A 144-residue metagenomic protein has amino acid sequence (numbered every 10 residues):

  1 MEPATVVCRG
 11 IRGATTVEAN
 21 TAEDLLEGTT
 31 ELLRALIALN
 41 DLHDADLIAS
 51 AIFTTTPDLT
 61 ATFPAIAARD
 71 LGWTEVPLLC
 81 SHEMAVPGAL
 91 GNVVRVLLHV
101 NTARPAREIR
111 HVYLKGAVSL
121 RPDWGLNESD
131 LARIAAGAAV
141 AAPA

Functional and structural regions predicted by a protein language model:
M1-A144: Terminal domain-initiation and capping elements
